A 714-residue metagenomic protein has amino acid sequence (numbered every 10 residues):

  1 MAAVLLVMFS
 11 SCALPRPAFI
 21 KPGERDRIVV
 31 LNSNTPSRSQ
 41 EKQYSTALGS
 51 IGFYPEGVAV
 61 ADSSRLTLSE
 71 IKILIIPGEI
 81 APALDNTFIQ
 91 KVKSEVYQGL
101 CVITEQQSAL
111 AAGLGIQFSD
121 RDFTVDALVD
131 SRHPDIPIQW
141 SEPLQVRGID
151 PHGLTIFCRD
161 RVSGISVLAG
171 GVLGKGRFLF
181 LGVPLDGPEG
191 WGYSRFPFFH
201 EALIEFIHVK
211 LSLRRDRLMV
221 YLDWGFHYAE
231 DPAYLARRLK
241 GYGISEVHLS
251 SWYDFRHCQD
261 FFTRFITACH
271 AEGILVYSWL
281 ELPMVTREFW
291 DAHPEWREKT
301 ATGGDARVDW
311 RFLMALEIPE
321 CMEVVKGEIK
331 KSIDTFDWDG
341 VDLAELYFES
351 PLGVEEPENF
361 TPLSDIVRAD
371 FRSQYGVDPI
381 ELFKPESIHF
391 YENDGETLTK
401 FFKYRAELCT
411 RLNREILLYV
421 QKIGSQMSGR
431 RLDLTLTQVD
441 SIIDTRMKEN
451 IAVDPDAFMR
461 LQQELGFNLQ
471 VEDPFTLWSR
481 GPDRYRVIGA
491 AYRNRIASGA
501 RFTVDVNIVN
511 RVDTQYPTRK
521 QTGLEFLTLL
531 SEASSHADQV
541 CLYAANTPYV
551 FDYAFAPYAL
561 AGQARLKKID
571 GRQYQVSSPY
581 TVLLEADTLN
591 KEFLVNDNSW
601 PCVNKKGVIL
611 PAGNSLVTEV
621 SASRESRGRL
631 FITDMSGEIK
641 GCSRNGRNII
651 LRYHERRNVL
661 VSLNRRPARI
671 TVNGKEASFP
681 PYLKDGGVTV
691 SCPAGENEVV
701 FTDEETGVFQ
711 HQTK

Functional and structural regions predicted by a protein language model:
P15, L110, P184, A202 (+2 more regions): Non-catalytic C-terminal accessory domains or segments of carbohydrate-active enzymes
D26, T46-I51, L100, G148-R215 (+2 more regions): A glycine-centered loop/beta-turn motif at secondary-structure junctions
V29, S33-L114, P232, R237: Helical hinge/lid and interdomain linker segments adjacent to catalytic or ligand-binding clefts that mediate domain
I51-Y54, A229-F255, T335-W338, R460-Q470 (+1 more regions): Catalytic domains of carbohydrate-active enzymes, especially glycoside hydrolases
A81-S163: A glycine-rich, often tryptophan-bearing local segment used as a flexible ligand/cofactor-contacting loop or short
L275-F336, G353, E386-T399: Active-site-adjacent "subsite" loops/lids of carbohydrate-active enzymes
S350-P351, N413-V487, Y516-R519, L529-E532: Substrate-binding cleft/loops of secretory-pathway carbohydrate-active enzymes
Q462-D570: Substrate-binding cleft of secreted/luminal carbohydrate-active enzymes
